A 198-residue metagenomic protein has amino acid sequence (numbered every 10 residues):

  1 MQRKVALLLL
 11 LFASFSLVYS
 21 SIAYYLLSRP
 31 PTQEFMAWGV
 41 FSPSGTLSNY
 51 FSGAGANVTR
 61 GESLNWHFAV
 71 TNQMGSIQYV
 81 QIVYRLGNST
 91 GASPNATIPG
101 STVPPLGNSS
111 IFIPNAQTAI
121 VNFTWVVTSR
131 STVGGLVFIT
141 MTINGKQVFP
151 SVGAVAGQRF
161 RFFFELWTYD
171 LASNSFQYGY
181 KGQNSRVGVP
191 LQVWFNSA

Functional and structural regions predicted by a protein language model:
M1-S44: A eukaryote-biased signal for short, well-structured alpha-helical docking elements
F35-Y50, L86-L106: Short aromatic-acidic-glycine turn motif
G39-H67: Beta-sheet-dominated interaction scaffolds and their linkers
A69-M74: Asparagine-centered strand-capping/turn motif at beta-strand->loop junctions
G75-G91: Short acidic, flexible loop segments centered on an aromatic residue
I77-Q78, S129-F163, S173-S175: Short glycine/proline/serine/threonine-rich loop/turn segments at secondary-structure transition edges
P99-M141: Intrinsically disordered, low-complexity Pro/Gly/Ser/Thr-rich segments with frequent PxxP/GP/PP motifs and embedded
A172-A198: Short beta-strand elements
